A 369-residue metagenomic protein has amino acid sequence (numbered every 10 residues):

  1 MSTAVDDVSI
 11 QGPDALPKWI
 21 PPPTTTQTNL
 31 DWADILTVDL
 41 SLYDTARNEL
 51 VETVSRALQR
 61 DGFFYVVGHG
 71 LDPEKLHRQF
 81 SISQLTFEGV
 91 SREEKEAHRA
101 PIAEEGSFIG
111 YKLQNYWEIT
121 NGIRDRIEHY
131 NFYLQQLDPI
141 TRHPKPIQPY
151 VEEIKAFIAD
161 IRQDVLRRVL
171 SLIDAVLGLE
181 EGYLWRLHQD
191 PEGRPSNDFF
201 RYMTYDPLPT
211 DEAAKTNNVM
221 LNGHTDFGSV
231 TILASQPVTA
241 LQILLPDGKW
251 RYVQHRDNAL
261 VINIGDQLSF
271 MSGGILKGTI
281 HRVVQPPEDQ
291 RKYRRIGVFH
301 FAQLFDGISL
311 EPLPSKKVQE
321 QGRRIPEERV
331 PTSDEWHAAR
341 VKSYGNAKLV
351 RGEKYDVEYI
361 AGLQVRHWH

Functional and structural regions predicted by a protein language model:
M1-E118, K155, Q163-H369: C-terminal flanking tails of non-heme Fe-dependent oxygenases
E104-P139: Internal, well-ordered alpha/beta segment that forms a basic, Gly-enriched binding/recognition surface
H129-F157: A short, charged helix-loop
